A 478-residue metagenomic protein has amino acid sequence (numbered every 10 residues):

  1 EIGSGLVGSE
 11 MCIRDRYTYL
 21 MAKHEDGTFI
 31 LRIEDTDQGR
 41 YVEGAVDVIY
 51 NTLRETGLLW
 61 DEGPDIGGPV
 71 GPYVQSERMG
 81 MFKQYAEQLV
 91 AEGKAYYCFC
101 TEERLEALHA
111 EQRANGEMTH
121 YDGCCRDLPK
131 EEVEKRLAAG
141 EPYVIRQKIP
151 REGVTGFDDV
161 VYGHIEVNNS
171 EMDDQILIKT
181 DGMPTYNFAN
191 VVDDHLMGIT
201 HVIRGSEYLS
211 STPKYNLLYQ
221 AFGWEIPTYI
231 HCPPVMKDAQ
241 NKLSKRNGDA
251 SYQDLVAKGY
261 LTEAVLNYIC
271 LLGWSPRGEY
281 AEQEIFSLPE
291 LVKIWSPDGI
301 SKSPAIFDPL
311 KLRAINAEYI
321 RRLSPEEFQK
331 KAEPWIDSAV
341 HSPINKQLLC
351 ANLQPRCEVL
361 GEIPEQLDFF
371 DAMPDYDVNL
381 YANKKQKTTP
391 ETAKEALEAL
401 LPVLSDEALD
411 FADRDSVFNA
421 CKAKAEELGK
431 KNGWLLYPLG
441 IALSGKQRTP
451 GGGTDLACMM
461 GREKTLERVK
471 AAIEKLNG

Functional and structural regions predicted by a protein language model:
E1-G8, I13: Single conserved hydrophobic/aromatic residue that forms the stacking wall/gate of nucleotide- or nucleobase-binding
V7-E10, L255-E263, K302-D308, V340-L349 (+1 more regions): Structural motif
M21-L108, T119, C124, A138-E141 (+9 more regions): Conserved alpha/beta enzyme-core scaffolds, especially Rossmann-like or related mixed alpha/beta domains that build
P72-S76, F99, I178-K179, M197-Y208 (+5 more regions): Conserved phosphate-binding loops in nucleotide/dinucleotide-binding enzymes
A91, Y96-H231, K237-L243, S251: Active-site cores that bind ATP or allylic diphosphates and position pyrophosphate for catalysis
P325-L428: Small-residue-rich helix-loop
D415-N477: Charged substrate- and nucleic-acid-binding regions of tRNA-handling and nucleotidyl-transfer enzymes, centered on
